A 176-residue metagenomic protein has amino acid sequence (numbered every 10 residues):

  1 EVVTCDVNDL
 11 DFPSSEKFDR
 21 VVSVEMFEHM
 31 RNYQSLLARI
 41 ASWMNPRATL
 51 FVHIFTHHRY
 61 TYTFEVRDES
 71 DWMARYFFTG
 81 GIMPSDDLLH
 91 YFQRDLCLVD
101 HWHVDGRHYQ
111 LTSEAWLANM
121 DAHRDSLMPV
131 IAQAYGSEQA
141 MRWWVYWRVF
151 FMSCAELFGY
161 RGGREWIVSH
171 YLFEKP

Functional and structural regions predicted by a protein language model:
E1-D9: Conserved SAM-binding strand-loop segment of SAM-dependent methyltransferases
D6-V7, V24-E25, L36: Phosphate/diphosphate-binding loops
N8-V21: A short acidic, Gly/Pro-enriched loop at the edge of an enzyme's catalytic core that lines a small-molecule cofactor
D19-N32: A short SAM/SAH-binding and catalytic strip from SAM-dependent methyltransferases
R31, N45, Q93: Short conserved AdoMet
Q34-T49: A short glycine-rich, Lys/Arg-flanked "PGG" loop and its adjoining helix->strand segment in the class I
H53: Alpha/beta-hydrolase-fold catalytic nucleophile elbow
T56, Y62-V168, E174-P176: Substrate-binding/catalytic lobe of Class I Rossmann-like enzymes that use SAM or dcSAM, i.e., the mid-to-C-terminal
